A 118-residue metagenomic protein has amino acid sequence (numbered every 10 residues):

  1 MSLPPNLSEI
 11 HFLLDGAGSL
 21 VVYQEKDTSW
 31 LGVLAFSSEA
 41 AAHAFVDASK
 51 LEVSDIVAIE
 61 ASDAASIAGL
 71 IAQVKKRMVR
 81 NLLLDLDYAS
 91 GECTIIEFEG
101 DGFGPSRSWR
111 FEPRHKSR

Functional and structural regions predicted by a protein language model:
M1-R118: Conserved NAD+-utilizing ADP-ribose enzyme module
